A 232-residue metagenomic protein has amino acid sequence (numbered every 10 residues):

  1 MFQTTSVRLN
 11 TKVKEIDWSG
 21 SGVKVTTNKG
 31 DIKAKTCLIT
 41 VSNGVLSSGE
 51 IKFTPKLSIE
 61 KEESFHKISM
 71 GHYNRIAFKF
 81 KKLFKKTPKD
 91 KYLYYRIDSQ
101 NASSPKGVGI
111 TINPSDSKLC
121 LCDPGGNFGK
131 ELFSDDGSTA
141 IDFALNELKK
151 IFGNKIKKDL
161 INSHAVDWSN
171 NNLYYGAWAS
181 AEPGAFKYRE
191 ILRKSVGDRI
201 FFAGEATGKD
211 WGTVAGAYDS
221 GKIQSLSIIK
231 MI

Functional and structural regions predicted by a protein language model:
M1-T36, T40: Helical element adjacent to the flavin cofactor pocket in flavoenzyme catalytic cores
T4, T40, G44-V45, K150 (+1 more regions): Active-site catalytic microenvironments for nucleophilic, acid-base chemistry
T11, I32, G71, K158 (+1 more regions): Structured loop/turn residues at beta-strand edges in well-structured enzyme cores
K12, G44, T207: Catalytic metal-binding/acid-base residues of hydrolase active sites
W18, D31-D90, N154: Central helical "cap/lid" subdomain
G22-K24, P88-I232: Conserved flavin/dinucleotide-binding core of flavoenzymes
